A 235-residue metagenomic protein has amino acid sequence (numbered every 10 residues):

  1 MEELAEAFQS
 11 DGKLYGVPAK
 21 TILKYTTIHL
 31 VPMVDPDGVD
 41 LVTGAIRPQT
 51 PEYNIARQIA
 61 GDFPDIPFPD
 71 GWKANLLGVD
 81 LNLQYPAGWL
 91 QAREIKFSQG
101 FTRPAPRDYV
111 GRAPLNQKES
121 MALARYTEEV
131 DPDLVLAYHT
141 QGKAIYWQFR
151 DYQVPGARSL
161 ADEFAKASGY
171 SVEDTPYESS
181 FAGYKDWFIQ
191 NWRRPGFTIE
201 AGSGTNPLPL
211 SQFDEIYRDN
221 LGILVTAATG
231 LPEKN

Functional and structural regions predicted by a protein language model:
M1-Y146, V154: Active-site/substrate-binding loop(s) of hydrolase catalytic cores
Y85-N235: Metallocarboxypeptidase
